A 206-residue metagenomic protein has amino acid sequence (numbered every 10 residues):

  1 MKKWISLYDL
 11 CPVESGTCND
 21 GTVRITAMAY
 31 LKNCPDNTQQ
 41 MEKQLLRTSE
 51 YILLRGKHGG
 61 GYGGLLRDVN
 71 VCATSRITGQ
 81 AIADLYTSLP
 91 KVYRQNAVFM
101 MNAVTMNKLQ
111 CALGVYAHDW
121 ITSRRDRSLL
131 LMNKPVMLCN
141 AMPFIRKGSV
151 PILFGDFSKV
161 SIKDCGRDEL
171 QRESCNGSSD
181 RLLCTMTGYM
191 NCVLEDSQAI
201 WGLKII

Functional and structural regions predicted by a protein language model:
K2, R24, G114, G148-P151 (+1 more regions): Generic detection of intrinsically disordered/low-complexity segments and helix-coil linkers/edges
K3-D9, E50, L54, Q171-I206: Protruding loop/beta-arch "assembly-hinge" segments enriched in small, turn-prone residues
W4-K91, I205-I206: Alpha-helical scaffold segments that mediate packing/assembly in large oligomeric complexes
T26, Y30-K32, M101-T105, D156 (+1 more regions): Helix N-cap / beta->alpha transition motif
G63-G188: Extended oligomerization regions of viral-like shell subunits
